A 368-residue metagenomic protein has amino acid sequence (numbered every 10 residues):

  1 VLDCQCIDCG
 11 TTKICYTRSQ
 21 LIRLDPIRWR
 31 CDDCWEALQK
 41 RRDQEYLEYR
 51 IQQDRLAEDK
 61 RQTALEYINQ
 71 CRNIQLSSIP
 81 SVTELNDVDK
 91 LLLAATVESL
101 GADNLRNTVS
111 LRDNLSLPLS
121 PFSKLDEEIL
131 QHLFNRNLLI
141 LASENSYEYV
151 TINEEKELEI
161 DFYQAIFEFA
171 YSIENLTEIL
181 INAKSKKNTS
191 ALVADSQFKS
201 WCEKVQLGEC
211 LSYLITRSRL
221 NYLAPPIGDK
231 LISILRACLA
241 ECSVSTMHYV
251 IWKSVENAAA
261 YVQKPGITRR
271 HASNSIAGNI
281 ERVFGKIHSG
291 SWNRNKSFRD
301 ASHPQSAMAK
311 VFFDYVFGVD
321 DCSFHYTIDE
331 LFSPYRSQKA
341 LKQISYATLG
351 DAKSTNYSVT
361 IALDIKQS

Functional and structural regions predicted by a protein language model:
V1-I7: A broadly conserved sequence feature marking short terminus-proximal activation segments in nucleic acid-centric
I7-T11, D33-E36: Short, cysteine/histidine-rich loop/knuckle motifs that typically chelate Zn2+
D8-P26: Short recognition patches in nucleic-acid-associated and regulatory proteins
R18-S19, D43, E144: Surface loops and adjacent helix of pleckstrin homology
L21-R41: Cysteine-rich micro-motifs
I22-P26, Q52-Y67, Q75-S368: Basic, alpha-helical nucleic-acid-binding regions used in initiation and control of genome expression
C34-D54: Short metal-binding segments enriched for Cys and/or His
